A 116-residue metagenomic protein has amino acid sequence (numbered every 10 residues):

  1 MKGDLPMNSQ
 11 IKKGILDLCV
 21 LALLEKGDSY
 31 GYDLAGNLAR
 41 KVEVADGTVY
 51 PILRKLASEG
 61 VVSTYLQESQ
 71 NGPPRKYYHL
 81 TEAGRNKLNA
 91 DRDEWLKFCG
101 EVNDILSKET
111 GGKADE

Functional and structural regions predicted by a protein language model:
K2-L5, N86-E116: Amphipathic alpha-helical dimerization/coiled-coil segments that flank or bridge DNA-binding/regulatory modules
N8-Y50, Q67: N-terminal helix-turn-helix DNA-binding core of bacterial DNA-binding proteins
P51, K55: Alpha-helical DNA-recognition elements
G60: Glycine-centered, phosphate/nucleic-acid-interacting loop/turn motifs that mediate DNA/RNA or nucleotide
T64: Short beta-strand "wing" residues that participate in macromolecule-binding interfaces
Q70-R92: Basic, amphipathic "hinge/linker" alpha-helix immediately C-terminal to the N-terminal HTH DNA-binding motif
